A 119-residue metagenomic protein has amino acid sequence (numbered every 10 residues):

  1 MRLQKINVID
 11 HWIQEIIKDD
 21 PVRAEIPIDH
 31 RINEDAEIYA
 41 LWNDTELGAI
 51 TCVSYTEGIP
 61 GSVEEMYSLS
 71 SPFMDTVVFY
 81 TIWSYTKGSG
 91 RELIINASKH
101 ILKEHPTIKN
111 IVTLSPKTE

Functional and structural regions predicted by a protein language model:
M1-H30: Short amphipathic alpha-helix that is part of the acyltransferase structural core
M1-K5, T51-Y55, K109-I111: Generic preference for hydrophobic/aromatic residues in regular secondary structure cores
R2-L3, D10-E15, A40-G48, S71-D75: A broad, low-specificity signal for short, low-complexity segments enriched in glycine/proline and polar/charged
K18, N33, K103-P106: Residue-level recognition of short, structured coil/turn motifs that connect secondary structure elements
A24-H30, D35-A40, V63-S70: Short secondary-structure capping micro-motifs at structural edges
N33-Y55: Conserved beta-hairpin
V53-P60, Y85: Short, charged/polar surface micro-motifs in flexible loops or helix N-caps
V63-E119: Acyl-donor binding region in acyl/amide transferases
